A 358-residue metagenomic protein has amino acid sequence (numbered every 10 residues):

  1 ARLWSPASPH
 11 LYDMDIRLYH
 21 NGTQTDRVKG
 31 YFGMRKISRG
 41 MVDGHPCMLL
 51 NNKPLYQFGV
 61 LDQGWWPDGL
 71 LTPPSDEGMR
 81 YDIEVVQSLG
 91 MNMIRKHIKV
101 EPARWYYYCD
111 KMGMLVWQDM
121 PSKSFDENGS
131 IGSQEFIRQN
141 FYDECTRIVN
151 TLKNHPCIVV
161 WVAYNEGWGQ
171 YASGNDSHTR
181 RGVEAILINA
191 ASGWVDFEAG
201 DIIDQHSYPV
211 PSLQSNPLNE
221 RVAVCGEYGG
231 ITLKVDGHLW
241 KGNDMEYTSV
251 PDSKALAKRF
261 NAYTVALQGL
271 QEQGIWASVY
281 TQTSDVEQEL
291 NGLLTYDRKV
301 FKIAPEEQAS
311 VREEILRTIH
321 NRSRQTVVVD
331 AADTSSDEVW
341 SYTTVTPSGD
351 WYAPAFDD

Functional and structural regions predicted by a protein language model:
A1-P102, Y106-Y108, G113-V116, Y142-N150 (+6 more regions): Secreted/periplasmic carbohydrate-active enzymes, especially glycoside hydrolases
G40, G64-W65, E101-R104, F125-D126 (+5 more regions): Flexible loop/turn segments at secondary-structure boundaries
F58-Q63, L70, W117-K153, L239-K241 (+1 more regions): Aromatic- and acidic-residue-enriched carbohydrate-binding clefts of CAZyme catalytic domains
V60, H97-I98, D119-P121, V162-E166 (+4 more regions): Active-site-proximal beta-strand/loop segments in catalytic clefts of secreted hydrolases
S75, S133-I137, F141, S249-F260: Residue-level preference for long, well-ordered alpha-helices that form the structural scaffold of enzyme catalytic
M112-V116, Q134-R138, I203-Y208, G242 (+1 more regions): Short, hinge-like loop/turn segments at secondary-structure boundaries
E127-Q139, V162-R181: Active-site cleft segment of glycoside hydrolase catalytic domains centered on the general acid/base Glu
E166-G167, Y171-A266, L270-Q273: Extracellular glycoside hydrolase catalytic/binding regions
